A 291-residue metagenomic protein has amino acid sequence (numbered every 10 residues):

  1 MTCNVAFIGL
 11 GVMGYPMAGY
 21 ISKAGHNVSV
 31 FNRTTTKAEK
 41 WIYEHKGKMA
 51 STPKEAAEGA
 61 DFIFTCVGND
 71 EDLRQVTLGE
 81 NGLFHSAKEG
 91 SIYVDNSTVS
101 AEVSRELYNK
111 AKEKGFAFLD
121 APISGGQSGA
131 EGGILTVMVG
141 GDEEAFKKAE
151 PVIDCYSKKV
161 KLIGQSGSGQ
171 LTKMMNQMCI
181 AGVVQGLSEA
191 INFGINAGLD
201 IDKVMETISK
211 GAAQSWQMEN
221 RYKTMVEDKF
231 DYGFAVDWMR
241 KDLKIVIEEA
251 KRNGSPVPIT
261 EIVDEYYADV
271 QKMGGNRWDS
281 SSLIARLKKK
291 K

Functional and structural regions predicted by a protein language model:
M1-T65, S91, N96, Q127: NAD(P)+-binding Rossmann beta1-loop-alpha1 motif at the extreme N-terminus of oxidoreductases
V28, M49, F118-L119, V160 (+2 more regions): Hydrophobic beta-strand scaffold residues
P53-F116: Rossmann-fold NAD(P) dinucleotide-binding segment
Y93, V99-Q177: Rossmann-fold dinucleotide-binding core
G132-G133, V137-G140, Q165-A197, S209-N220 (+1 more regions): Active-site-proximal catalytic alpha-helix in oxidoreductases
Q214-S280: Interdomain hinge/lid region at the active-site interface of Rossmann-like NAD(P)-dependent oxidoreductases
